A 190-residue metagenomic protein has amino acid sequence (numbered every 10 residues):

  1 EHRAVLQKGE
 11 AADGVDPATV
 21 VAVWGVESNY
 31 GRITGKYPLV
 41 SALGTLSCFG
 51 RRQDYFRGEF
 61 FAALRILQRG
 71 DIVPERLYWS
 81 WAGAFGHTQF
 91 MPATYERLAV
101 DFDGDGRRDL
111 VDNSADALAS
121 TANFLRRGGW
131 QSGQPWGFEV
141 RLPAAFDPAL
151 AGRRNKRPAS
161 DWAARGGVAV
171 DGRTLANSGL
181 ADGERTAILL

Functional and structural regions predicted by a protein language model:
E1-L180: Catalytic glycan-binding domains that act on GlcNAc-containing polysaccharides
E184-L190: Short, intrinsically disordered, charge-balanced linker/junction segments flanking boundaries in proteins
